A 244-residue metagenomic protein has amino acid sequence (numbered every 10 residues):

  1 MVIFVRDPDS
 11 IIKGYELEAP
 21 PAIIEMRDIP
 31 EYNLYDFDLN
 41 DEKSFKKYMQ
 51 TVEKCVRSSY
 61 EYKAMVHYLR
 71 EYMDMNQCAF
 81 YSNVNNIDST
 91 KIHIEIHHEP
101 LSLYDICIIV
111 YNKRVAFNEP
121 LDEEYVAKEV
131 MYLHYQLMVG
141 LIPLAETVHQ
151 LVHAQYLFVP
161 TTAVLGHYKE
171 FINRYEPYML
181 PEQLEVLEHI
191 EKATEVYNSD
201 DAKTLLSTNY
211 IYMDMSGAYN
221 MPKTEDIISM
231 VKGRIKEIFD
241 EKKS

Functional and structural regions predicted by a protein language model:
V2-T90, L103, M179-K243: A boundary/linker detector
Q77, E95, L144: The −1 position to Zn-ligating cysteines in a subset of zinc-ribbon hairpins
Y81-S82, E146-H149: Cys/His-coordinated zinc-binding microdomains
N83-G140: Histidine-centered nuclease catalytic patch
V152: Short acidic/polar inter-strand loop motif in beta-rich domains
P160-A163: Extended, low-complexity alpha-biased scaffolding regions
